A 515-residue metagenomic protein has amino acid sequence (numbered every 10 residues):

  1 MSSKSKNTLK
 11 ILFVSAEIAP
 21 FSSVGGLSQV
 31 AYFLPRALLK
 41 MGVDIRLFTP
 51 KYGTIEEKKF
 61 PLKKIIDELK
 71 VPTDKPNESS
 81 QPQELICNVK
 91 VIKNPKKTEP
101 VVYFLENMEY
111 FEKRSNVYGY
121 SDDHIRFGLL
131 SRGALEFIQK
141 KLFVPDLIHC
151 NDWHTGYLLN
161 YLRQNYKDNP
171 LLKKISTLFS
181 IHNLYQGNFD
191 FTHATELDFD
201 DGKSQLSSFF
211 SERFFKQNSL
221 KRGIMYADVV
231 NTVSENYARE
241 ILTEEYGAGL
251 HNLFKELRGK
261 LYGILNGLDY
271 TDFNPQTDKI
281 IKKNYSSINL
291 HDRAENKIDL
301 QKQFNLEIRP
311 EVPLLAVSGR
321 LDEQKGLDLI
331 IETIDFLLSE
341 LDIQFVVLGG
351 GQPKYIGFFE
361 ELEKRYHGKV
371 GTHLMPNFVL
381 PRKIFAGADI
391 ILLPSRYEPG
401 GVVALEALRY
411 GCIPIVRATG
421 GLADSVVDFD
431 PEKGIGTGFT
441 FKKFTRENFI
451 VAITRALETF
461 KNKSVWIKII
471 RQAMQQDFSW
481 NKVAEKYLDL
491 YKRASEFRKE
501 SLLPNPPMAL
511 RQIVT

Functional and structural regions predicted by a protein language model:
M1-T515: Catalytic cores of nucleotide-sugar-dependent glycosyltransferases that transfer UDP/GDP/TDP-activated
